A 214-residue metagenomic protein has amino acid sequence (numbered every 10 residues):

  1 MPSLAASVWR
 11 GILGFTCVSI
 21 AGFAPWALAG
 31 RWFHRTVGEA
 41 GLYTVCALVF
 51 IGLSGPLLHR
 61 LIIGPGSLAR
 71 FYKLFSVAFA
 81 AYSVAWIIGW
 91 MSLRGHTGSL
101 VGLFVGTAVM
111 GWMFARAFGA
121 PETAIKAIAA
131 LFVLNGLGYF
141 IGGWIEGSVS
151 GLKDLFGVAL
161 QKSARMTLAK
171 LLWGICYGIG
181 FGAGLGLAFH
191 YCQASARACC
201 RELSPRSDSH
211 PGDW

Functional and structural regions predicted by a protein language model:
M1-W214: Juxtamembrane/disordered regions of integral membrane proteins
